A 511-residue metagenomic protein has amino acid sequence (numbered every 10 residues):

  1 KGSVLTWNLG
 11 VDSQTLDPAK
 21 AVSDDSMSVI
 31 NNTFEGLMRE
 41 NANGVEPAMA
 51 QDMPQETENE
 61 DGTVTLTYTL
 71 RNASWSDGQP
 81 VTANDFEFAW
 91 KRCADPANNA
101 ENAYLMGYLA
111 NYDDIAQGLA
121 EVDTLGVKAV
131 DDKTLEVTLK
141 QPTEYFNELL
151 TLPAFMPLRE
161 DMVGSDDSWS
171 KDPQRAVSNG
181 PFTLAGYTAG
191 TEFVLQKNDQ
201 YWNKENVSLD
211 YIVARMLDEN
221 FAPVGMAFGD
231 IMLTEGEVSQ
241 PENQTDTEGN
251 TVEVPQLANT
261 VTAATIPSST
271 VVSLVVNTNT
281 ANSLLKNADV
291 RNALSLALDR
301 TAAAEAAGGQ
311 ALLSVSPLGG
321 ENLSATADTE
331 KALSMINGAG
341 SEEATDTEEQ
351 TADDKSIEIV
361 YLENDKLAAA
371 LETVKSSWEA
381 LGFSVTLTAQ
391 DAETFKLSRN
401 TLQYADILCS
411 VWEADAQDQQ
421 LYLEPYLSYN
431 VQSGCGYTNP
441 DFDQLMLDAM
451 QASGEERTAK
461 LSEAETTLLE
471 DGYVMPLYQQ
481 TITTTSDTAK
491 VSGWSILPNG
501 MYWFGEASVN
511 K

Functional and structural regions predicted by a protein language model:
N8-N59, V177: N-terminal lobe/hinge region of extracytoplasmic solute-binding protein
T82-A89, D132-T138, G180-P181, L209-Y211 (+4 more regions): Alpha-helical secondary-structure segments
D85-E87, E101-E160: Surface-exposed binding/hinge segments that line and control ligand-binding clefts or catalytic entry sites
N99, E235-K331, V431-P440, Y473-T485: Local pocket/hinge segments that shape ligand/substrate recognition
L139-V207, Y211: Gly/Pro-rich hinge or "lid" segments in bacterial periplasmic/extracellular proteins
D167-S170, Q200-T251, T280: Ligand-site clamp/hinge motif
K286-S376, A380, S384, N510: Append "and occasionally in soluble cytosolic enzymes with long acidic Gly/Pro-rich linkers
S295-L323, K366-K375, S398-K511: Detector for C-terminal structural segments
